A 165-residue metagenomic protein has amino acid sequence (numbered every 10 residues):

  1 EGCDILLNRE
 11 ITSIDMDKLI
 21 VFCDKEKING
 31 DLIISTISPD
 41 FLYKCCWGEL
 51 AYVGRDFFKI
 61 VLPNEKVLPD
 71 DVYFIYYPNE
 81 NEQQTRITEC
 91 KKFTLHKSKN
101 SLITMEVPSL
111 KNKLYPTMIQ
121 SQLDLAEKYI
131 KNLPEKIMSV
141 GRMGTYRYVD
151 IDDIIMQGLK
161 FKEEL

Functional and structural regions predicted by a protein language model:
E1, I33, G158: PAPS/PAP-binding and catalytic site of the sulfotransferase fold
G2-C3, G30-D31, P134: Short, well-ordered alpha-helix to beta-strand connector turns
I5-C23: A conserved short coil-to-beta-strand element within the FAD-binding core of flavoproteins
I5-L7, S35, S139: A structural signal for the hydrophobic beta-strands that form the central parallel beta-sheet of Rossmann-like
M16, K27-N29, L133: Flexible, charged surface loops at secondary-structure boundaries
L19, T85, E135: Change "...and in nucleic-acid phosphodiester-cleaving endonucleases..." to "...and in nucleic-acid processing enzymes
K25-K128: Mid-domain catalytic core of redox enzymes that form a hydrophobic substrate pocket/lid adjacent to a catalytic redox
P116-L165: C-terminal catalytic lobe of FAD-dependent flavoproteins
